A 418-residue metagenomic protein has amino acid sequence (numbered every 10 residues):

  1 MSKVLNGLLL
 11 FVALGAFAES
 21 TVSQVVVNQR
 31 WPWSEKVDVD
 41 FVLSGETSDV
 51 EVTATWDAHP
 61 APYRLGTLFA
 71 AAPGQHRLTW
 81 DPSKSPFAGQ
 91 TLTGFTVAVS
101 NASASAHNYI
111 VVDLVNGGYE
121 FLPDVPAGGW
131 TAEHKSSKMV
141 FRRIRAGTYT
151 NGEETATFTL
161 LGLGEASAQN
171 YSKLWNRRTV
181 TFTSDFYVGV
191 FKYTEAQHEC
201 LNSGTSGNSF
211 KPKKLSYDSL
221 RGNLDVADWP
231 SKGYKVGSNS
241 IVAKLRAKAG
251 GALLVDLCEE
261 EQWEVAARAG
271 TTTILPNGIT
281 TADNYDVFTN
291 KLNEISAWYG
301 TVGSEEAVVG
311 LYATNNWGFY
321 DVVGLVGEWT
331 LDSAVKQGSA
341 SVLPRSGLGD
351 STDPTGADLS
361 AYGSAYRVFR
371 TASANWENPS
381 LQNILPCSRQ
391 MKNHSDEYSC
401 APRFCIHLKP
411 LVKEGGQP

Functional and structural regions predicted by a protein language model:
A16-T21: Proline/serine/threonine-rich low-complexity linkers at boundaries of modular beta-sandwich domains
E35-V39: Structural beta-strand segments of beta-rich domains
V42-T47, W56: Extracellular acidic, Ser/Thr/Pro-rich low-complexity tracts
H59-S85: Glycine-centered tight-turn motifs at strand-turn-strand junctions
K84-T93: Short glycine/proline/serine/threonine-rich loop/turn segments at secondary-structure transition edges
G128-K138, N170-T273, W298-D321: Short aromatic-cysteine micro-motif
K173-R178, V322, V326-P418: Surface-exposed recognition segments
